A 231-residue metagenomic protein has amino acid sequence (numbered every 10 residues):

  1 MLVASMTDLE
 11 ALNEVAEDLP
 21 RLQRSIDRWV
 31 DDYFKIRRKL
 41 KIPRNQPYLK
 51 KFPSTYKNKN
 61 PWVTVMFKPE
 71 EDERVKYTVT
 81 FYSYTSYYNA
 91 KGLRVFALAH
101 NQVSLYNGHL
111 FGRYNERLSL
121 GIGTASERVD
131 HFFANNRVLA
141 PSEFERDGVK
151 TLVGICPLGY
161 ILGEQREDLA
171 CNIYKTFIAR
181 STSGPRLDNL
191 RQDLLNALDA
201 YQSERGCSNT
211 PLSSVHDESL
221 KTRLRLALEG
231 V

Functional and structural regions predicted by a protein language model:
M1-V231: Ribonuclease/tRNase effector modules and their secretory precursors
